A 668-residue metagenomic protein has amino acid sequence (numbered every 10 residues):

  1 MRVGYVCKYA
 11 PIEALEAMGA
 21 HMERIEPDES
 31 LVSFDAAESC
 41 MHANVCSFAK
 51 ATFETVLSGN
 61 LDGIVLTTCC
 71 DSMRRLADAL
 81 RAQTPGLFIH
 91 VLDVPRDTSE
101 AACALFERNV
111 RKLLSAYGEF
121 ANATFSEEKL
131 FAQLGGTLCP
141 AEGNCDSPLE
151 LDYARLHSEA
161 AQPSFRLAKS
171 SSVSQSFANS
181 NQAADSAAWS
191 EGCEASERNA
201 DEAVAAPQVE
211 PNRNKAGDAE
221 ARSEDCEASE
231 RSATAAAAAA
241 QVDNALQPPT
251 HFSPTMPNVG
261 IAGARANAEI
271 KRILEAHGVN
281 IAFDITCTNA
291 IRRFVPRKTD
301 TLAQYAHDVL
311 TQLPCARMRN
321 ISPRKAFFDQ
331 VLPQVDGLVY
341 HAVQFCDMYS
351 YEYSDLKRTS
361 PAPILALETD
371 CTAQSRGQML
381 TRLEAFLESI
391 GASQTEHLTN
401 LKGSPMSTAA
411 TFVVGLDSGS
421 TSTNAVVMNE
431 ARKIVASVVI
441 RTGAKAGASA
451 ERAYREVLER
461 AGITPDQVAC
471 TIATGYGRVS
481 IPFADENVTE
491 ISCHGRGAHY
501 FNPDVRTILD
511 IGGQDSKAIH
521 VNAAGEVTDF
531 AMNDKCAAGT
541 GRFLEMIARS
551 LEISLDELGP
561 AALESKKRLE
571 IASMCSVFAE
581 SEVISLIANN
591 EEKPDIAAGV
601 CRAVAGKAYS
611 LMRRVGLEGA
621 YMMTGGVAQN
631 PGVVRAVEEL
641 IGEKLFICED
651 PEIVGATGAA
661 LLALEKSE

Functional and structural regions predicted by a protein language model:
V6-D28, A262-F327: Redox- and metal-dependent alpha/beta enzyme cores, enriched for Fe-S-associated oxidoreductases and cofactor-handling
N320, R324, A579-M612, E652: Adenine-nucleotide phosphate-binding core of ATP-dependent small-molecule kinases
A362-T369, E490-I491, E638-T657: Conserved phosphate-binding/catalytic loops in two-lobed NTP-binding clefts
L401-T408, Y476-A524, Y609, G658-E665: Conserved phosphate-binding catalytic cores of ATP/NTP-utilizing and phosphoryl-transfer enzymes
T408-E490, Q629, E638-E639, E643-L645: N-terminal glycine/serine-rich phosphate-binding loop of ATP-dependent small-molecule kinases, especially carbohydrate
T442-A446, A523-K567, L662: Glycine-rich phosphate-binding loop plus the immediately following alpha-helix
Y476, R613, L617-L640, P651-G655: Glycine-rich phosphate-binding loops at beta-strand->alpha-helix junctions
L544, C648-E668: Glycine-rich phosphate-binding/hydrolytic loop that grips phosphoryl groups
